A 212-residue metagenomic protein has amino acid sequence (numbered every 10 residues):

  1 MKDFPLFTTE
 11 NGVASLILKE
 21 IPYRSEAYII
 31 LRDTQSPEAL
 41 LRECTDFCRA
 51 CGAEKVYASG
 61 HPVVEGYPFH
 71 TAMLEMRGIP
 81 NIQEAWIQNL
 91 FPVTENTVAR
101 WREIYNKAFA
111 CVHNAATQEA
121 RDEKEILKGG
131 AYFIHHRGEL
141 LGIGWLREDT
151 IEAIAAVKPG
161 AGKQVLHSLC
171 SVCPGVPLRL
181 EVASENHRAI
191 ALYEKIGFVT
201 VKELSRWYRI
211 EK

Functional and structural regions predicted by a protein language model:
M1, A85-A115: Short amphipathic alpha-helix that is part of the acyltransferase structural core
M1-E43, H136-K158: Conserved donor-binding loop and adjoining core beta-sheet/short helix segment in diverse acyl/aminoacyl transferases
M1-F7, C111-R137: Active-site rim helix/loop that mediates acceptor-substrate recognition in acyltransferases
L31-Q88, L204-R209: Acyl-donor-binding surface of acyltransferase catalytic domains
Q35-D46, K158-C173, I190-K195: Conserved acetyl-CoA-binding loop-helix of GNAT-fold acetyltransferases
E54, V176, V199: Short acidic/polar active-site loop segments enriched in Thr and Asp
V56-A58, I151, L178-V182: Conserved hydrophobic beta-strand within the GNAT/NAT acetyltransferase core sheet that lines the active-site cleft
H61-A72, K163, E185-E203: Conserved active-site alpha-helix within GNAT-family acetyltransferase domains
